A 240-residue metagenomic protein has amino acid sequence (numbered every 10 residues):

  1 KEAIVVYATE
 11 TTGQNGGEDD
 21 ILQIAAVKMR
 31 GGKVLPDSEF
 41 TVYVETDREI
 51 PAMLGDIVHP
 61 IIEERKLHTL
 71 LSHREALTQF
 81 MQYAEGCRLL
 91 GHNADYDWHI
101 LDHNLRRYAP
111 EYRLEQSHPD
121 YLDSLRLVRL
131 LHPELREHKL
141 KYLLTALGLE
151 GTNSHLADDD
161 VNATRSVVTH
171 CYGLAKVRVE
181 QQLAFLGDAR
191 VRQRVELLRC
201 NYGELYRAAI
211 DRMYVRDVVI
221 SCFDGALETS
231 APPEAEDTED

Functional and structural regions predicted by a protein language model:
K1-H118, P133-H155: Conserved non-catalytic scaffold segment of RNase H-like nuclease domains
R48-I50, L127, D160: A short acidic, often aromatic-flanked loop/helix-cap motif at beta-alpha or helix-coil junctions that lines enzyme
D120, L140, D160-A163: Catalytic-loop motifs flanking and including active-site residues across diverse enzymes
L130: Nuclease catalytic cores that cleave nucleic-acid phosphodiester bonds, predominantly acidic two-metal-ion
L156-T169: Acidic, divalent-metal-coordinating active-site segment for phosphoryl/phosphodiester hydrolysis, typified by short
V168-D240: Acidic two-metal-ion nuclease catalytic site recognized across multiple nuclease folds, prominently DnaQ/RNase D-T
